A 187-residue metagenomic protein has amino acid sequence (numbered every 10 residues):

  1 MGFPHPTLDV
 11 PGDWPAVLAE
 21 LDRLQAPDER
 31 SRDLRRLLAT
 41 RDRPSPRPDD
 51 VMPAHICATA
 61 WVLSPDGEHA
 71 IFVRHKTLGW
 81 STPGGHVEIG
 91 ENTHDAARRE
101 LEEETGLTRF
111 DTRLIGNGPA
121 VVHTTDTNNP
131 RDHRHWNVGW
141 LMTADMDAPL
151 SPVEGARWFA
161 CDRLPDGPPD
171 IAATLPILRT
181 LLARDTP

Functional and structural regions predicted by a protein language model:
M1-L37: Alpha-helical and coiled-coil interaction segments, frequently adjacent to or embedded within charge-biased
D22-T59: Acidic, metal-coordinating catalytic segment for phosphate/diphosphate chemistry, firing primarily on the Nudix
A58, E68, W136-V138, E154: Change "...and in nucleic-acid phosphodiester-cleaving endonucleases..." to "...and in nucleic-acid processing enzymes
V62, L141-T143, A160: Short, well-ordered beta-strand micro-motif
E68-E103, L107: Conserved Nudix-box catalytic region and its N-terminal flanking loop in Nudix hydrolases and closely related
H69, M146-P149: Short helix-loop capping/hinge motifs at secondary-structure junctions, enriched in acidic/polar residues
G106-M146: Active-site segment of metal-dependent pyrophosphate-handling enzymes, primarily the Nudix hydrolase catalytic core
A148-T180: NUDIX/MutT-family hydrolases
